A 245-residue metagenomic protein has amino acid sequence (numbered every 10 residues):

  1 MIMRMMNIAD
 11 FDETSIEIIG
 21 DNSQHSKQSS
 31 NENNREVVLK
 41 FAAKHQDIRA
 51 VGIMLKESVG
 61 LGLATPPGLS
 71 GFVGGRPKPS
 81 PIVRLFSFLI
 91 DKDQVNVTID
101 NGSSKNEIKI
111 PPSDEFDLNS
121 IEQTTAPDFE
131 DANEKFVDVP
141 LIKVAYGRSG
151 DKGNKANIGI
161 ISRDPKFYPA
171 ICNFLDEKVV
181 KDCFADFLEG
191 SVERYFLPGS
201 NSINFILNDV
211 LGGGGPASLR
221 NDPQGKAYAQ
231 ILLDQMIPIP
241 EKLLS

Functional and structural regions predicted by a protein language model:
M1-N133, D138, K152, I161 (+2 more regions): C-terminal non-catalytic interaction/assembly regions of soluble proteins
Q28-S29, G52-M54, I171-N173, G215-L219: Short conserved micro-motifs at the rims of enzyme active sites and ligand-binding pockets
E57, L175-F184, R220-A229: Extended active-site and interfacial segments that coordinate phosphate-rich ligands in large catalytic machineries
N119-S120, I158, P169, A217: C-terminal beta-rich recognition modules with glycine/proline-rich loops and embedded aromatic residues
L141-I142: Bergerat-fold GHKL/Histidine-kinase-like ATPase
A145-C183: Hydrophobic/aromatic-rich, well-ordered segments within soluble, folded domains that form packed cores
G190-S245: Helix-rich interaction surfaces within compact, conserved domain-sized segments that mediate assembly or partner
